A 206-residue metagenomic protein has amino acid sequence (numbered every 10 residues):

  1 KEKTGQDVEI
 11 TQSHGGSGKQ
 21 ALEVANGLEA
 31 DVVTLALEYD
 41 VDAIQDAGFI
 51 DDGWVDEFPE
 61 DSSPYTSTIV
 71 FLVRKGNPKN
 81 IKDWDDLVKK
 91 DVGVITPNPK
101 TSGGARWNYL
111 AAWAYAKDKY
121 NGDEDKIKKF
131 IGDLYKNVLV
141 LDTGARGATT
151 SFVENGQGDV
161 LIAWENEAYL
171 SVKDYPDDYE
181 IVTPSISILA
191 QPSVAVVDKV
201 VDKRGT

Functional and structural regions predicted by a protein language model:
K1, G16, Q20, E29 (+7 more regions): Stable alpha-helical elements in mature extracytoplasmic
K1-T101: N-terminal segment of the mature folded domain
G5-D7, T66, K89, Y135 (+2 more regions): Short, well-ordered coil/turn elements that cap or connect secondary structure elements
A47, A114-D118, K199: Active-site catalytic microenvironments for nucleophilic, acid-base chemistry
W54-P64, D85, V172-I188, V196-V197: Short beta-strand->loop
T68-N77, Q191-G205: A bilobed periplasmic-binding-protein/Venus flytrap-type ligand-binding module shared by bacterial periplasmic
V73-K75, G93-Y120, L134-V138, V182-P184: Short beta-strand->loop
Y120-S185, S193: Ligand-binding pocket segment of bilobal, Venus flytrap-like solute-binding proteins
